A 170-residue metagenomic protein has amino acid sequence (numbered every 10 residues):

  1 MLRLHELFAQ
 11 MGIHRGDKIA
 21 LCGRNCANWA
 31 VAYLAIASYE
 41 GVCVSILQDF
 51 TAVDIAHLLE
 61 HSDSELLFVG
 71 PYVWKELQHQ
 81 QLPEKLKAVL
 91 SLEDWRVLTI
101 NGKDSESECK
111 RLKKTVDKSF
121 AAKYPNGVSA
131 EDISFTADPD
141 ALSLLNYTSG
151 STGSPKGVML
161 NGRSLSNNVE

Functional and structural regions predicted by a protein language model:
M1-R3, P139, V158-E170: Conserved structural elements of the adenylate-forming
L2-M11, R15-K18, L34, K85 (+2 more regions): N-lobe entry segment of adenylate-forming
L4-F50: Conserved AMP-binding/adenylate-forming
Q10-M11, S38-F120: Structural core segment of the AMP-binding/adenylate-forming
I19, I36, L67, L142 (+1 more regions): Conserved S/T- and glycine-rich ATP-binding loop of Class I adenylate-forming
R24-N25, F50, P71-V73, D140 (+1 more regions): Short beta->alpha linker loops
V69-G70, L144, N168: Replace "coordinates the UDP/GDP/TDP-sugar" with "coordinates nucleotide-activated sugar donors
K110-D117, A121-Y147, S154: Conserved pre-ATP/AMP-binding loop-to-beta segment of ANL
